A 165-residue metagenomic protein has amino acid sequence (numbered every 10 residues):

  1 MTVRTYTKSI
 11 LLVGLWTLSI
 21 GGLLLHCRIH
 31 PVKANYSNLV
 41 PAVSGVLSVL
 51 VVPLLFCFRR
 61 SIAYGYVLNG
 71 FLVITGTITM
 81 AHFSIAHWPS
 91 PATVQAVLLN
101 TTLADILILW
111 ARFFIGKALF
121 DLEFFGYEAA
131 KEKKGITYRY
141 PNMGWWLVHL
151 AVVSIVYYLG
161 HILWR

Functional and structural regions predicted by a protein language model:
M1-G14, G144: N-terminal membrane topogenic signal
K8-G22, H149-V153: Alpha-helical transmembrane segments
V32-V49, Y66-F71: Loop-to-helix transition at the N-terminal end of transmembrane alpha-helices
S44-Y64, A81: Canonical alpha-helical transmembrane segments
Y66-H82, N100-D105: Transmembrane alpha-helical segments of multi-pass membrane proteins
A92-R112: Alpha-helical transmembrane segments
W110-G126: Membrane-water interface of transmembrane alpha-helices
V156-R165: Juxtamembrane boundary at the C-terminal end of a transmembrane helix
